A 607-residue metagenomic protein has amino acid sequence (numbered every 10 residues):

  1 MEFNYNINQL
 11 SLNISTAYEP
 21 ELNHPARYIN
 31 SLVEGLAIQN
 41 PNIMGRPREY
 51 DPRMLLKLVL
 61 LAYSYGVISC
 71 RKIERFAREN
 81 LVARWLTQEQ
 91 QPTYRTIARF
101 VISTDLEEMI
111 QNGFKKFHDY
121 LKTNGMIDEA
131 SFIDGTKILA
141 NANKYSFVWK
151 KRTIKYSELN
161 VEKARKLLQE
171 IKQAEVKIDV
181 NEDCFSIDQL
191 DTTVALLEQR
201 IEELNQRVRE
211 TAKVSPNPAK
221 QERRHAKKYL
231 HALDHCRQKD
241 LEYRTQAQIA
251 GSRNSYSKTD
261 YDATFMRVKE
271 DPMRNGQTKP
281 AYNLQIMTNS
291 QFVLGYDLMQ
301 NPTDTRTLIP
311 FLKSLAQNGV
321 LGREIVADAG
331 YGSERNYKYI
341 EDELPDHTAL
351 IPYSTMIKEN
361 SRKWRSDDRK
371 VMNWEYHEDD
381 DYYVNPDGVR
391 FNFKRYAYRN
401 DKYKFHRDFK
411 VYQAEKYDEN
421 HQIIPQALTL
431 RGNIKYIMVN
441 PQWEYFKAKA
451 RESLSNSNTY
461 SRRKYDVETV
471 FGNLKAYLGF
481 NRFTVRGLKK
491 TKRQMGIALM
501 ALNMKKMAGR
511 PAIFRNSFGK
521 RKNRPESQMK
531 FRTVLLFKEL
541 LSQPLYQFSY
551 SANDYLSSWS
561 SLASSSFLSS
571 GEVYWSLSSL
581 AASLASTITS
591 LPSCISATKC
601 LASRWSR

Functional and structural regions predicted by a protein language model:
M1-R27: Hydrophobic alpha-helical membrane-insertion signals
E2-F3, G66-R78, Q90-Q91, R95-S549: Anion-binding and metal-coordination hotspots
N13, N40, V82, T123 (+8 more regions): N-terminal hydrophobic alpha-helix used for membrane targeting or insertion
P20-L60: Basic, short loop/linker segments at the boundary and entry of helix-turn-helix/winged-helix-like folds
L32-Q39, N80, R84, Y477: A short secondary-structure junction motif
M44-P52, V59-N80, Q88-Q91: Short, Lys/Arg-enriched phosphate-binding patches
R532, S542, S549-R607: Low-acidity, Ser/Thr- and Arg-rich intrinsically disordered low-complexity segments
